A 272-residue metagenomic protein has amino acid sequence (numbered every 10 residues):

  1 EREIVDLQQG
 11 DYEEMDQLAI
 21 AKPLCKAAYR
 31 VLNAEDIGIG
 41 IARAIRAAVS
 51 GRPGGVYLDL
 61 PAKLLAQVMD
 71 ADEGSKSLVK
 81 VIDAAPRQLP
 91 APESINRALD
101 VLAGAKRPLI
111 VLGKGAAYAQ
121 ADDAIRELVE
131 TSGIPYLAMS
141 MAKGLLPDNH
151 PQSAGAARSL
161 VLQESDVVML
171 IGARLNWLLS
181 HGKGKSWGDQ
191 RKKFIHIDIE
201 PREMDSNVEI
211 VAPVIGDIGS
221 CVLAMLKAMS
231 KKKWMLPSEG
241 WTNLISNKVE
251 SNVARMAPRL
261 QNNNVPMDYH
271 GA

Functional and structural regions predicted by a protein language model:
E1-L236, R259, P266: N-terminal alpha/beta PP-like core and its mobile active-site loop of ThDP/TPP-dependent enzymes
I37, M235-V253: Internal, active-site/partner-interface "lid" segment
N247-A272: Active-site diphosphate/adenylate-binding microenvironment
